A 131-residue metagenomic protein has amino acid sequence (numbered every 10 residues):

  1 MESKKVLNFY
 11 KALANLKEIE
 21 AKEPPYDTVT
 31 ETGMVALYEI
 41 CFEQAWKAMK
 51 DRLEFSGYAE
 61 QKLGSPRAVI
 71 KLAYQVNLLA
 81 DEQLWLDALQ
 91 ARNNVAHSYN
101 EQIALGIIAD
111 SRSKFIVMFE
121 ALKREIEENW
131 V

Functional and structural regions predicted by a protein language model:
M1-V131: Solvent-exposed interaction patches of small proteins and small membrane subunits
